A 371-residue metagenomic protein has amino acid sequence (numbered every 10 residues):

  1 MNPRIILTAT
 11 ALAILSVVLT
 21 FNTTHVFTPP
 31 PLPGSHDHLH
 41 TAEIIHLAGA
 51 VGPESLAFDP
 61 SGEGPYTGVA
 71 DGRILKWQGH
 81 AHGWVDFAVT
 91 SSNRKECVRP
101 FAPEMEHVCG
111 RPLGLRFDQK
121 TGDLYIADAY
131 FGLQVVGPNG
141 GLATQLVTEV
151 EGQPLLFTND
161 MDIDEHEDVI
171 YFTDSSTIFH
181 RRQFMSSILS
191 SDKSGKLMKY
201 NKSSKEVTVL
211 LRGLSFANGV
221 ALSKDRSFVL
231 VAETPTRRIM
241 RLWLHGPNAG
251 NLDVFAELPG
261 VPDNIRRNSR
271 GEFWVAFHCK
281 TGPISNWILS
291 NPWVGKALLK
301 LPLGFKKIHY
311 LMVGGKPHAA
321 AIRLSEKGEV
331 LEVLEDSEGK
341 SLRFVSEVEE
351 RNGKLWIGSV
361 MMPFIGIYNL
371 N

Functional and structural regions predicted by a protein language model:
N2-A11, F21-T24, A42-L75, G339-E347: Beta-strand-rich domains and repeat architectures in extracellular enzymes and scaffolds, especially beta-propellers
A9-E43, H80, H318-K327: Blade/loop signatures of beta-propeller domains
I44-G49, A88-S91, P103-V108, L146-P154 (+3 more regions): Surface loop/turn motifs at the tips and blade-to-blade linkers of beta-strand repeat domains
D59-G62, F117-T121, I163-E167, K224-R226 (+2 more regions): Residue-level detector of Asp-centered blade-edge/turn motifs that repeat once per structural unit in beta-propeller
Q78-H82, G137-G141, Y200-K205, W243-N248 (+2 more regions): Short loop/turn segments that connect beta-strands within beta-propeller blades
K95-L113, D118-Q119, D123, A127-I188 (+1 more regions): Asp-box/WD-like beta-propeller blade repeats and closely related beta-sheet repeat scaffolds
F172-D192, H278-G315: Short, conserved, GDST-rich strand-edge loop motifs in beta-rich repeat architectures
